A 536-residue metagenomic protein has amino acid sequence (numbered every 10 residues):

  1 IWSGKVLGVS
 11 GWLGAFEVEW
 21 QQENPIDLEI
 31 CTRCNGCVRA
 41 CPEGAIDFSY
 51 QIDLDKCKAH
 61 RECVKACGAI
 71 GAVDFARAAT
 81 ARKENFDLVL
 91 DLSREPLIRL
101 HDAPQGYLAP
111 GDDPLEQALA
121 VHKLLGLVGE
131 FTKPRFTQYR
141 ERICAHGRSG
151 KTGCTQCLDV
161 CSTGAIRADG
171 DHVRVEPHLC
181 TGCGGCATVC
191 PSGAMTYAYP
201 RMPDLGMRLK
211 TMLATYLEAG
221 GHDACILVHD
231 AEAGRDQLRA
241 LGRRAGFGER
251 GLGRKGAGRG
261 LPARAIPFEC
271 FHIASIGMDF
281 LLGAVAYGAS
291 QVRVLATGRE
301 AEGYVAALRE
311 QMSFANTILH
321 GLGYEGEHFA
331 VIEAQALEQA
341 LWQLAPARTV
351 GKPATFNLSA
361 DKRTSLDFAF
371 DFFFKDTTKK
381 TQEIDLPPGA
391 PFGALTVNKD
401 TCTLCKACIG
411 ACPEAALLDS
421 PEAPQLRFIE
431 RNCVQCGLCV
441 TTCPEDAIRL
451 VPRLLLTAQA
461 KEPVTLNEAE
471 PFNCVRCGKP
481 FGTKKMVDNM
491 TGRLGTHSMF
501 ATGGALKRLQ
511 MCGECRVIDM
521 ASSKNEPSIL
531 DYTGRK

Functional and structural regions predicted by a protein language model:
I1-V160, G164, D223-L238, E249 (+8 more regions): Ferredoxin-type iron-sulfur electron-transfer modules and their immediate structural context
A59, K65-G68, Q156-V173, P177-G184 (+2 more regions): Cys/His-rich finger/ribbon microdomains and the adjacent scaffold used for macromolecule binding/structural
P104-L108, L213, L241-G246, A301 (+2 more regions): Short secondary-structure boundary/capping segments
G170-T211, R293, A306-Q311, H328-A334: Terminal amphipathic helices with adjacent charged low-complexity linkers/tails
C180-C186, N432-Q435, C439, P444-I448: Repeat-solenoid scaffold signature
V189, T196-P203, T441, E445 (+1 more regions): Catalytic cores of secreted or luminal carbohydrate-active enzymes
S192, Y197-F247, R259-R264, C270-S290 (+2 more regions): Charged, low-complexity interaction segments
E422-R427: A cross-kingdom feature marking solvent-exposed beta-strand/loop segments within repeated, beta-rich binding/scaffold
